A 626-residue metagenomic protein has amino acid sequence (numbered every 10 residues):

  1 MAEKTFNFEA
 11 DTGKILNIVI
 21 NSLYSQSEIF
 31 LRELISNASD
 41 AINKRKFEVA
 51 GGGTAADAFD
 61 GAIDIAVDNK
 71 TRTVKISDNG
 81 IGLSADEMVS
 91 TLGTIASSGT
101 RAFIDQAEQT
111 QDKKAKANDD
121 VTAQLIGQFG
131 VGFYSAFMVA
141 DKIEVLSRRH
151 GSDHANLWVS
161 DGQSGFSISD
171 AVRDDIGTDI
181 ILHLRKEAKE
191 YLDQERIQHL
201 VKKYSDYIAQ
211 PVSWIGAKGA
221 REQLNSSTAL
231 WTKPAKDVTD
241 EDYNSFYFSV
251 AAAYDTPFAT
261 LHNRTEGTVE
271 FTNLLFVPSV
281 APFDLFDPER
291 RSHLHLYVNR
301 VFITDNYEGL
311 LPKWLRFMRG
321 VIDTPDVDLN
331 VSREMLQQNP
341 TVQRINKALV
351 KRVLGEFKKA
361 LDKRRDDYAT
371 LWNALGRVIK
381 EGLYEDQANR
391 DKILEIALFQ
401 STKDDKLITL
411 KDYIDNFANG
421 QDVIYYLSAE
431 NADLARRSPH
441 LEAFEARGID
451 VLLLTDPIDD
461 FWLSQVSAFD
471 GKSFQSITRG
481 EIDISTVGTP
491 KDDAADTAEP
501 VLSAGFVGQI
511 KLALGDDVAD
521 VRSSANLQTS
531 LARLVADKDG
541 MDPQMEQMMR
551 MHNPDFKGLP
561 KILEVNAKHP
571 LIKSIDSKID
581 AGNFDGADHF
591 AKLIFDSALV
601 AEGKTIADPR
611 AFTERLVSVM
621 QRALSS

Functional and structural regions predicted by a protein language model:
M1-Y191, H199: GHKL (Bergerat-fold) ATPase N-terminal catalytic module, capturing the glycine-rich phosphate-binding loop and acidic
L125, I143-G165, R185-A188, E195-S626: GHKL/Bergerat-fold ATPase module in large chromosome/replication-associated machines
